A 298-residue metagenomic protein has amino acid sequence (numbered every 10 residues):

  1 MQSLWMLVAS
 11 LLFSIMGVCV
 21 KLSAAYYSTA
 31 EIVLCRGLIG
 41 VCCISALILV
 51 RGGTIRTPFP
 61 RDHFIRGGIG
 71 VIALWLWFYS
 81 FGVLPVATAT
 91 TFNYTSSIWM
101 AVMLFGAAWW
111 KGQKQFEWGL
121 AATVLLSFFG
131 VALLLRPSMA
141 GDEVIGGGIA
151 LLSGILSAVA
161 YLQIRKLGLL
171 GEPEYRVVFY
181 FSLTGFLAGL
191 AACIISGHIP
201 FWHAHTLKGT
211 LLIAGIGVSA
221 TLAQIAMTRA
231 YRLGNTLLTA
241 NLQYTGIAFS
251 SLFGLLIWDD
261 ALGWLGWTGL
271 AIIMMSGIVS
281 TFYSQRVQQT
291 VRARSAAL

Functional and structural regions predicted by a protein language model:
M1-A9, G52-F78, I145-S153, C193 (+1 more regions): Loop-to-transmembrane-helix transition segments
Q2, Y27-I72, M100-M103, L156-A160 (+2 more regions): Transmembrane alpha-helices of multi-pass small-molecule transport proteins
M6-L7, P58-G68, Q115-S127, G146-L151 (+2 more regions): Cytoplasmic-side transmembrane-helix entry/capping segments in multi-pass membrane proteins
C35, W110, L242-L298: C-terminal-most transmembrane helix of multi-pass membrane proteins
I44, S138-G197, A296-L298: Transmembrane alpha-helical segments that form core, pore/gating elements of small-molecule transporters/exporters
Y79, S96-L120, F249-W267: C-terminal transmembrane-helix exit sites in multi-pass transporters
A89-T95, E172-T184, T221-L256: Helix-helix packing/entry segments at the starts of transmembrane helices
V102, F116-R136, L265-S284: Hydrophobic transmembrane alpha-helices of multi-pass small-molecule transport proteins
